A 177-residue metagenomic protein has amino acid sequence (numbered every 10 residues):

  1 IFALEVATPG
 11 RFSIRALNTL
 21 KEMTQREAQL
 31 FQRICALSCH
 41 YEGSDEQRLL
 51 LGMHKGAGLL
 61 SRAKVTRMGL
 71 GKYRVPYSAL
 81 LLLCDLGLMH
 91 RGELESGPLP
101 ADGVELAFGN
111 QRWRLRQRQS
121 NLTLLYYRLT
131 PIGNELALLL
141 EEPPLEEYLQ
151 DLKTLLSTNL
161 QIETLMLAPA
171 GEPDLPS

Functional and structural regions predicted by a protein language model:
I1-M23: Charged, alpha-helical interface segments at or near domain boundaries
T24-A28: Short helix-coil-helix linker/hinge
I34, H40-V75: Short acidic, hydrophobic short linear motifs in intrinsically disordered regions
A36-G43, D85-R91: Short helix-capping and hinge/turn segments at secondary-structure transitions, especially at repeat and domain
T66-R114, R118-L122: Short amphipathic alpha-helical interaction segments
P98-L160: Short, amphipathic alpha-helical interaction segments positioned at domain boundaries
L149-S177: Terminal, low-complexity, charged helical segments
